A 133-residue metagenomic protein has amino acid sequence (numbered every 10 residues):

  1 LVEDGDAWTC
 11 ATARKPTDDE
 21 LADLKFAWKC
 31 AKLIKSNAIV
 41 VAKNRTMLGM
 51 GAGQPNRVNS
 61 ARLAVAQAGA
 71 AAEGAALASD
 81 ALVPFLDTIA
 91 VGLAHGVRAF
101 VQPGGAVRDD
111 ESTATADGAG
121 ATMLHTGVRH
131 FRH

Functional and structural regions predicted by a protein language model:
L1-H133: ATP-dependent carboxylate/acyl-activation modules
